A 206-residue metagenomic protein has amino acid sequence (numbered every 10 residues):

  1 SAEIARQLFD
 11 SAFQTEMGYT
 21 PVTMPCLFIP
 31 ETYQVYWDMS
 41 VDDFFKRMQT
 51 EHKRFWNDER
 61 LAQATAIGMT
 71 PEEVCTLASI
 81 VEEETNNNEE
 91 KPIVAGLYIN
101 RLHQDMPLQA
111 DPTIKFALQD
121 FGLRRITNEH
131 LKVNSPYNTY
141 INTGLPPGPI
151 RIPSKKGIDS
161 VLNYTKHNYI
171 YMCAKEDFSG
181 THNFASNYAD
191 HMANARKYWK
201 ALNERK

Functional and structural regions predicted by a protein language model:
A5-R6, D10-K206: Bacterial extracytoplasmic/cell-wall-associated proteins, especially those involved in peptidoglycan
